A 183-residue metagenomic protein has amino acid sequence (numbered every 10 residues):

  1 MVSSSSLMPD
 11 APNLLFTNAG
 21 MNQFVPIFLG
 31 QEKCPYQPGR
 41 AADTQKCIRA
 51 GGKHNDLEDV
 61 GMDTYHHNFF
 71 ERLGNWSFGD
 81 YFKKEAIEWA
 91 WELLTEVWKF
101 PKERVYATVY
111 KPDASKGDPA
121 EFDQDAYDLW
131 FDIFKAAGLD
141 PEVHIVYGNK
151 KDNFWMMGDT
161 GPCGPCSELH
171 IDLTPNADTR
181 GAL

Functional and structural regions predicted by a protein language model:
M1-L183: Structured aminoacyl-transfer and RNA-binding surfaces used for tRNA recognition/handling in the translation apparatus
